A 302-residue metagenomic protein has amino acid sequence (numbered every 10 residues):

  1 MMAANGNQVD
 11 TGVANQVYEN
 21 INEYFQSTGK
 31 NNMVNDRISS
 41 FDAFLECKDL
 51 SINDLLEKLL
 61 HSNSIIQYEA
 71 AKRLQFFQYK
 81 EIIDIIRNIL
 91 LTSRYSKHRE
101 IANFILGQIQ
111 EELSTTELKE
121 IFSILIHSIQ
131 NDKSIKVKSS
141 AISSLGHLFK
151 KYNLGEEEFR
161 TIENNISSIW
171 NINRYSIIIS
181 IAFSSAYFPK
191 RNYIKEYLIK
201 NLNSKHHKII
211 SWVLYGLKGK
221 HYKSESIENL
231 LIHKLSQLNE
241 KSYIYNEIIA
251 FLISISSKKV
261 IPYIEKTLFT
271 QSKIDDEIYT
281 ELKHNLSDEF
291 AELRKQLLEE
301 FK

Functional and structural regions predicted by a protein language model:
A3-Q8, G12, G29-C47, I65-Y79 (+6 more regions): Structural detector for internal amphipathic alpha-helices that build alpha-solenoid repeat scaffolds
Q8, G12-Y24, L45-K58, Y79-L91 (+6 more regions): Amphipathic alpha-helical scaffolding segments comprising HEAT/armadillo-like alpha-solenoid repeats
N31, E57-I65, L91-S96, Q130-I135 (+5 more regions): Short coil turns that connect the paired helices of HEAT/ARM alpha-solenoid repeats
R37, R73, R87, R94-R99 (+10 more regions): Arginine residue identity/basic-tract feature
F269-K302: Eukaryotic acidic, Ser/Thr-rich intrinsically disordered low-complexity regions
